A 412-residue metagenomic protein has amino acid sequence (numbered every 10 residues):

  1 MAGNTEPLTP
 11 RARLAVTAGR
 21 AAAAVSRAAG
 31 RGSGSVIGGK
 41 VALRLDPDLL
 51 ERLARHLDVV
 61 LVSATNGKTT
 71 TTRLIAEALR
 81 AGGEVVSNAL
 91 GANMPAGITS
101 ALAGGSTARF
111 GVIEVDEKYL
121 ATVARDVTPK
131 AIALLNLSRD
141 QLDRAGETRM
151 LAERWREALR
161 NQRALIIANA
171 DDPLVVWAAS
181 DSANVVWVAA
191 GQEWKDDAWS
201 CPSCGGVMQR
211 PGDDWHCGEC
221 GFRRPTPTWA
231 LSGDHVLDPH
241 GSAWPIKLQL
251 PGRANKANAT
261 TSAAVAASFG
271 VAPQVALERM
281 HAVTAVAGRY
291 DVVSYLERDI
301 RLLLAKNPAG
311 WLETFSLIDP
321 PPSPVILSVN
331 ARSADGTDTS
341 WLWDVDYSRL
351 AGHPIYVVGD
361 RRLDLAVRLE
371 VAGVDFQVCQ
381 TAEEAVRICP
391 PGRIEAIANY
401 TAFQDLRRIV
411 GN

Functional and structural regions predicted by a protein language model:
M1-V36, P202-G205, C217-R224, A267-A272 (+1 more regions): ATP-dependent carboxylate-amine ligase
N4-W187, W199: Phosphate-binding loop of NTP-binding sites
D48-E77, K247-Q249, V265-S268, L277 (+1 more regions): A short, flexible N-terminal coil/short beta segment enriched in small residues
T65, A89-L90, I113-D116, N136-L137 (+10 more regions): Fold-independent oxyanion-binding glycine-rich loops and adjacent beta-strand/coil segments at enzyme active sites
K68, N93, D140, L174 (+5 more regions): Surface-exposed, flexible loop/turn segments at secondary-structure boundaries
I75, L79, I98-L102, A259-F269 (+1 more regions): Buried hydrophobic packing segments
G97, T122-V123, D143-R144, V176-A179 (+6 more regions): Short glycine-/acidic-enriched loop or helix-start segments at secondary-structure transitions that form or flank
A133-L134, S138-R298, D375: Acidic, Mg2+-coordinating active-site environments of NTP-dependent enzymes
